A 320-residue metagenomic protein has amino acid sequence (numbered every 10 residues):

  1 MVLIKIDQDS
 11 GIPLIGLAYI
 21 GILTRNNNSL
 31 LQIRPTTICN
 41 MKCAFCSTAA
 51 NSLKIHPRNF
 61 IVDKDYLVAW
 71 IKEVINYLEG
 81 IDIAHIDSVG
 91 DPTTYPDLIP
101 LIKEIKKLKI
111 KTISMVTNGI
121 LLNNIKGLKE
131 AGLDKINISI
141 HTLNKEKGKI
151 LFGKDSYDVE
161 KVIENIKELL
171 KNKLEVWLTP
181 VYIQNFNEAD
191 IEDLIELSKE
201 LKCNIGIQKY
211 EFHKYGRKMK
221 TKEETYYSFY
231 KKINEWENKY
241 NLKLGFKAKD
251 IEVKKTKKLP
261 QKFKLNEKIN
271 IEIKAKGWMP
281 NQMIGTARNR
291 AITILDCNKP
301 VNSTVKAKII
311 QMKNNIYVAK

Functional and structural regions predicted by a protein language model:
M1-P35, A50-R58, E73-E79: N-terminal [4Fe-4S]-dependent radical SAM core
R34-A50, I284: Local cysteine-cluster metal-coordination motifs and their immediate loop/turn environment, predominantly Fe-S cluster
T48-L67, V74-Y95, I105-N124, E130-I163 (+2 more regions): Core AdoMet radical
N59-D63, G153-D158, F186-A189, D193 (+1 more regions): Alpha-helix N-cap and loop-to-helix initiation/capping positions
I99-K107, N187-I205, K262-E272: Short, electropositive alpha-helical surface patch
N123-K126, A189-I191: Short, acidic/polar
E160-R217, S228-A248: Conserved C-terminal portion of the radical SAM core fold that forms the substrate/S-adenosylmethionine-binding
D250-K320: Terminal RNA-binding accessory module
